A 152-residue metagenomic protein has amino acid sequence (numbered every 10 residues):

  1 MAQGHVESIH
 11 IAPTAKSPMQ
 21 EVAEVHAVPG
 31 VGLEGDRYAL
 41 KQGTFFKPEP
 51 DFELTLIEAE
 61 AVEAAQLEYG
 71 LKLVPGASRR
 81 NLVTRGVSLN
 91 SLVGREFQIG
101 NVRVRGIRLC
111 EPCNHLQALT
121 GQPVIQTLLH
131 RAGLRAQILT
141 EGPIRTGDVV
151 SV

Functional and structural regions predicted by a protein language model:
M1-V152: Metal-cofactor-dependent catalytic cores
